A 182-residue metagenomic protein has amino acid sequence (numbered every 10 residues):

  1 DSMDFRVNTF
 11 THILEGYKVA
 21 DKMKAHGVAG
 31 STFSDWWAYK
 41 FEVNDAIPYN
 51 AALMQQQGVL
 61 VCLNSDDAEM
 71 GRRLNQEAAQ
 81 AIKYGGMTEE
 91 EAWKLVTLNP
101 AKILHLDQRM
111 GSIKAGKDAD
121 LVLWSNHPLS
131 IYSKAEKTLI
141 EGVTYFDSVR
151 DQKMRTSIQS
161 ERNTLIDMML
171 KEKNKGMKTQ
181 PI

Functional and structural regions predicted by a protein language model:
D1, R73-Q76, S133-A135, R150: Short acidic, glycine/serine/threonine-rich loops at helix termini
D1-V7, L14: Long hydrophobic segments that form regular secondary structure
D4, D21-W124: His/Asp/Glu-enriched, well-ordered alpha-helical/loop segment that forms or immediately abuts the divalent-metal
H12-E15, S34-Y39, V143, R150: Short, acidic/turn-prone active-site loops that include or flank metal/cofactor- and phosphate-binding residues
G16-A20: Short, well-ordered alpha-helical microsegments
D118-S157: C-terminal cap of metal-dependent C-N hydrolases
T144-P181: Pro/Ala/Gly-rich low-complexity, hydrophilic intrinsically disordered segments
